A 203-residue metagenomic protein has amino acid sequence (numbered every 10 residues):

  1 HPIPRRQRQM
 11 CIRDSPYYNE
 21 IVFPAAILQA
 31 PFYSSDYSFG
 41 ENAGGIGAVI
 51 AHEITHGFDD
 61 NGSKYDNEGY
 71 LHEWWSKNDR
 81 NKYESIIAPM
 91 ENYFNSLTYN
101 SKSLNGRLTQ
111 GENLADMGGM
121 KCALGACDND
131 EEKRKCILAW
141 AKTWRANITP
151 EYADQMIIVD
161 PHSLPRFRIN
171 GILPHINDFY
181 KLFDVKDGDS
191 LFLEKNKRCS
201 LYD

Functional and structural regions predicted by a protein language model:
H1-I12: Single conserved hydrophobic/aromatic residue that forms the stacking wall/gate of nucleotide- or nucleobase-binding
N19, A26-A30, A51-H56, I172: Short, glycine-/Ser/Thr-/acidic-enriched flexible segments
E20-P24, G57, N113-D116, K121: Structural recognition of the beta-strand scaffold that forms the well-ordered cores of secreted hydrolase catalytic
Q29-V49: Short pre-active-site segment immediately N-terminal to the catalytic Zn-binding motif
G44-S63, A115: Active-site recognition of the HExxH zinc-binding catalytic motif
D60-F94: Post-HEXXH active-site segment of zinc metalloproteases
S101-L114: Active-site metal-coordination segments of metallo-dependent hydrolases
L124-D203: Pan-zinc metallopeptidase signature
